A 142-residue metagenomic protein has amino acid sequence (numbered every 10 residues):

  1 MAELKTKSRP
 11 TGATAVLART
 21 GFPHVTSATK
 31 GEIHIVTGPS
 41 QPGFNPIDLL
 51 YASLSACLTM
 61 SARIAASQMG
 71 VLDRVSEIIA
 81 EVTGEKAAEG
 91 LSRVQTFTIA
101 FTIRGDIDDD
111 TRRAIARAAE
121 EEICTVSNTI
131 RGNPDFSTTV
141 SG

Functional and structural regions predicted by a protein language model:
M1-A52, R63-G142: Extended beta-strand/beta-hairpin segments
C57-L58: Alpha-helical metal-binding/catalytic segments enriched in His/Glu/Asp
